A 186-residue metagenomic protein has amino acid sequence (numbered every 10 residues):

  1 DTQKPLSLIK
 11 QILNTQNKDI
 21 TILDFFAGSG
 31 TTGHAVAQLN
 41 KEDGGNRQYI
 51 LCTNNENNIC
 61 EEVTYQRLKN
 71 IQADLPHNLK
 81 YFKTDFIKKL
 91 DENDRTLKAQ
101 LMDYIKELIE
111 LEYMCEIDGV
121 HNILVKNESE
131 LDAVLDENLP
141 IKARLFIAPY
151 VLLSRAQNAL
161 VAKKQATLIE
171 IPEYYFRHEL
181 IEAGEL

Functional and structural regions predicted by a protein language model:
D1-I9, L23, G30: Long, K/E/R/D-enriched contiguous segments that form extended
L6-T21, K41-L186: Accessory, often C-terminal, charged low-complexity segments
I20-L39: A phosphate-binding catalytic loop at a beta-strand-loop-alpha-helix junction that coordinates phosphoryl groups
